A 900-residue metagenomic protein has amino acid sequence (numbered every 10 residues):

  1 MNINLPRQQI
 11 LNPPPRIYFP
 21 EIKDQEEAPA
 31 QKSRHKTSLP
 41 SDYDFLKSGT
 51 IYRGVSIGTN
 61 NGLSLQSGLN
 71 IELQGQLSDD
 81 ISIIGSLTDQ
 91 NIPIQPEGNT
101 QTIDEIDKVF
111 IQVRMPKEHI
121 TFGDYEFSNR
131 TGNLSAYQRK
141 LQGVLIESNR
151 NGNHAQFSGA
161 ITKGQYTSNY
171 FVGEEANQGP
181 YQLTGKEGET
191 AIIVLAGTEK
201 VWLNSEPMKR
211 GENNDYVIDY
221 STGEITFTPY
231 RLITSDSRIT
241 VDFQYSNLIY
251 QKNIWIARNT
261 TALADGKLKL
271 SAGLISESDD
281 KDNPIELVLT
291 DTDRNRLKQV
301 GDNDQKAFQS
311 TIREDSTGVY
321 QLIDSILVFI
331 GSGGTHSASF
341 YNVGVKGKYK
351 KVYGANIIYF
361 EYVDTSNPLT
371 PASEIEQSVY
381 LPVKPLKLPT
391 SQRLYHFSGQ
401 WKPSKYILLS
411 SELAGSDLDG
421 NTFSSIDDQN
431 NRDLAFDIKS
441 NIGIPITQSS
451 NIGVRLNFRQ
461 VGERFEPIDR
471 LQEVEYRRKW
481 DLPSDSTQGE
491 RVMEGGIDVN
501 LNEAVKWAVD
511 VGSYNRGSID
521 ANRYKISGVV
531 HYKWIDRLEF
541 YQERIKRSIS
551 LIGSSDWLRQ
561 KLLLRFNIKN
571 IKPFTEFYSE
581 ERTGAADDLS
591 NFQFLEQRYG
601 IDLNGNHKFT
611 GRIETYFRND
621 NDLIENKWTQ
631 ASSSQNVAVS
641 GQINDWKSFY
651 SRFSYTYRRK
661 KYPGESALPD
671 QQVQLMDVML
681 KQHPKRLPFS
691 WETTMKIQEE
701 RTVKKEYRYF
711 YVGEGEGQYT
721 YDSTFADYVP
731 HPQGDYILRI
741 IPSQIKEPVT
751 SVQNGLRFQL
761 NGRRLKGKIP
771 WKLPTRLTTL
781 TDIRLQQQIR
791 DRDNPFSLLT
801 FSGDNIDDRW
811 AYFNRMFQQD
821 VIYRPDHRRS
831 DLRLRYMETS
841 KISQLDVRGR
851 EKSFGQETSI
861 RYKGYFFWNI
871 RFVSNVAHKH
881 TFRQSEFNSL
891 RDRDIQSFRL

Functional and structural regions predicted by a protein language model:
M1-L845, K863-N869, V873-N875: Surface-exposed, low-hydrophobicity segments enriched in Gly/Pro/acidic/Ser residues that characterize the mature
A877, R883-L900: C-terminal accessory/interaction regions of large nucleic acid-associated machines
